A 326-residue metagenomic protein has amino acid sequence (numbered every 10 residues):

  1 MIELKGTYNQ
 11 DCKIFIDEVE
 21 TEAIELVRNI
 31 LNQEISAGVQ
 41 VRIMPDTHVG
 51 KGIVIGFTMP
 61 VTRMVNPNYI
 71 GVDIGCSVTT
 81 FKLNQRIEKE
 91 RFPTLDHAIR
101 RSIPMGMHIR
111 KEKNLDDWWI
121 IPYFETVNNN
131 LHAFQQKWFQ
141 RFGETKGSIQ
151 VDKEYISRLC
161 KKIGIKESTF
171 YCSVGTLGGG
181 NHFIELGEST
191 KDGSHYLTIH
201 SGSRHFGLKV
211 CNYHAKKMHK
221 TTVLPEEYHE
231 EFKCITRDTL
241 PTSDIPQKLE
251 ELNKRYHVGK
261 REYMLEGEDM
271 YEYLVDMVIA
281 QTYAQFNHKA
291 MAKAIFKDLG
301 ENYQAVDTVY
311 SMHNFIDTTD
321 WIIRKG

Functional and structural regions predicted by a protein language model:
I2-N29, S36-I43, V49-M59, R63-P67 (+2 more regions): Domain-length cofactor-binding catalytic modules of enzymes
I70: Active/ligand-binding-proximal structured segments within catalytic/core domains that scaffold catalytic residues
C76-K82, G207, E227: Mobile "lid/hinge" segments at catalytic clefts and subdomain interfaces of large enzymes
V78-T94: Metal-associated gating/positioning segment near the N- to mid-region
R110-L115: Short coil/turn segments at secondary-structure boundaries
